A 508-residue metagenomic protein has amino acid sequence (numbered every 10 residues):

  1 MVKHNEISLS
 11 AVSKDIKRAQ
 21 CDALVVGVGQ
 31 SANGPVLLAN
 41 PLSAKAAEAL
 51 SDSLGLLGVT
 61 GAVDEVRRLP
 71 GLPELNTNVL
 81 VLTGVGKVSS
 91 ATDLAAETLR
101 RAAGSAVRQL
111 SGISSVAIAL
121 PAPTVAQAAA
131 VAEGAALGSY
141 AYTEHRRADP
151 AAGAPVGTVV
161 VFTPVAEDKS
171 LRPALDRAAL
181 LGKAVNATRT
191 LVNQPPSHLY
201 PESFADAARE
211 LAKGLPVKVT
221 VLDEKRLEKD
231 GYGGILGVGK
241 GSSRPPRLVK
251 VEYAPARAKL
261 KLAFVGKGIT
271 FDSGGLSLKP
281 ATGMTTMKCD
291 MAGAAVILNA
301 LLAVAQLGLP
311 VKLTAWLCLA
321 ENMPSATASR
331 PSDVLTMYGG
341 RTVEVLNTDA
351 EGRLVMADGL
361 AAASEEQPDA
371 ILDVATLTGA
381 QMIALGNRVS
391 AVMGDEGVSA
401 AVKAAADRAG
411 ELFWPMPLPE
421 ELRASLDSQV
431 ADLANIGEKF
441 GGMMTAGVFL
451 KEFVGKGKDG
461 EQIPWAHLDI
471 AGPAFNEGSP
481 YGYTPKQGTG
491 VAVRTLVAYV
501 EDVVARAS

Functional and structural regions predicted by a protein language model:
M1-G268: Short amphipathic alpha-helical segment within the helicase RecA-like ATPase core that mediates nucleic-acid
V2, A49, L57-A62, N76 (+1 more regions): A generic structural signal for tightly packed, nonpolar segments enriched in small/aliphatic residues
